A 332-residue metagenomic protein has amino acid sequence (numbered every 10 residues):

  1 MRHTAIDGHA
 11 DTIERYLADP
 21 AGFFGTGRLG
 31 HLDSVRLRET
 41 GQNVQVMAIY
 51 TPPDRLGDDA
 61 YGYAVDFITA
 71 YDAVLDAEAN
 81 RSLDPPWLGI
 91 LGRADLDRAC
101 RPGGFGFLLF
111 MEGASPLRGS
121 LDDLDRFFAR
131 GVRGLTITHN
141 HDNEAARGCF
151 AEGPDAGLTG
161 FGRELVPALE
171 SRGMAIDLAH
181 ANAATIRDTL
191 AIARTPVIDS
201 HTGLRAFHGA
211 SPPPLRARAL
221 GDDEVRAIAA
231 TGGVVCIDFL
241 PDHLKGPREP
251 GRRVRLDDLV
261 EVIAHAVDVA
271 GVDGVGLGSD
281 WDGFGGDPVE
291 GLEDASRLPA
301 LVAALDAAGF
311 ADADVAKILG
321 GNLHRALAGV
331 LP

Functional and structural regions predicted by a protein language model:
M1-P20: Replace "His-x-His-based motif
H3-D7, V44, G106-F110, R133-G134 (+4 more regions): Structural preference for beta-strand elements that scaffold enzyme active sites
H9, L37, G92, G131 (+5 more regions): Conserved, mostly hydrophobic/aromatic
P20-E39, A300-V302: Short catalytic helix/loop segments, enriched in acidic residues and glycine and frequently bearing histidine
H31, R36-L121, R147-R163, P167-S171 (+1 more regions): A metal-dependent hydrolase metal-coordination microenvironment
G119-A129, A151-I198, R216-T231, D257-D273: Histidine/acidic residue-rich metal-binding segments in metalloenzymes
D238-F239, A270-L292: Short acidic/histidine-rich active-site segments
E293-P332: Mid-to-C-terminal alpha-helical segments outside catalytic/metal-binding sites
